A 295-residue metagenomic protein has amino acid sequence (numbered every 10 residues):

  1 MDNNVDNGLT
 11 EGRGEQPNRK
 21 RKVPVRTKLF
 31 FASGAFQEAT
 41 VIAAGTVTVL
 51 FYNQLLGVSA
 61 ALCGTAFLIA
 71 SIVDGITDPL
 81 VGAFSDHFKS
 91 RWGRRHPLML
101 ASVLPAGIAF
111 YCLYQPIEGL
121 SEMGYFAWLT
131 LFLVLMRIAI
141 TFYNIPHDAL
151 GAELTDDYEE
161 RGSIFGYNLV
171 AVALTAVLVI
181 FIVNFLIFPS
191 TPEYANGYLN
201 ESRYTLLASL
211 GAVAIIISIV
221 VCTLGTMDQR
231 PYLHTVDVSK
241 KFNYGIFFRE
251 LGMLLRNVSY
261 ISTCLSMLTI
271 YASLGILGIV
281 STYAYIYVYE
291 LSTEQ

Functional and structural regions predicted by a protein language model:
D2-Q295: Membrane-embedded alpha-helical bundles of multi-pass transporters/translocases, especially carrier/permease families
